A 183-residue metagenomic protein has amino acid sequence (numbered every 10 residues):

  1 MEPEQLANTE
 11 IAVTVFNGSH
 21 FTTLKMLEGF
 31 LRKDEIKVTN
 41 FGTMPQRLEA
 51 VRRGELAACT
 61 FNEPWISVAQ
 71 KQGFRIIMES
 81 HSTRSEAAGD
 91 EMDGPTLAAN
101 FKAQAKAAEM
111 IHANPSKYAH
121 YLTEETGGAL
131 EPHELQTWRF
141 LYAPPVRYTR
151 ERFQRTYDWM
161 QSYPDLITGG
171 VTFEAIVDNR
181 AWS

Functional and structural regions predicted by a protein language model:
M1-V68, S116, R150, Q154-R155: Bilobed "Venus flytrap"/periplasmic-binding protein-like clamshell domains and structurally analogous long
N8, K71, D178: Phosphate-coordinating loops and pocket residues in cytosolic domains that bind phosphorylated ligands
F16, T43, H81-S82, D178-A181: Residues that form or immediately flank small-molecule/cofactor binding pockets and catalytic motifs
R32, F74-R75, D165: Short aromatic/hydrophobic-glycine micro-motifs
V38-T39, T43-E124: Pocket-lining segment of extracytoplasmic ligand-binding domains
S67-V68, S85-E86, G128, R139 (+1 more regions): Short secondary-structure capping/turn micro-motifs that flank functional sites
D93-G169: Secondary-structure end/capping motifs
Q161-S183: Conserved C-terminal helix/tail region of periplasmic/extracytoplasmic solute-binding proteins
